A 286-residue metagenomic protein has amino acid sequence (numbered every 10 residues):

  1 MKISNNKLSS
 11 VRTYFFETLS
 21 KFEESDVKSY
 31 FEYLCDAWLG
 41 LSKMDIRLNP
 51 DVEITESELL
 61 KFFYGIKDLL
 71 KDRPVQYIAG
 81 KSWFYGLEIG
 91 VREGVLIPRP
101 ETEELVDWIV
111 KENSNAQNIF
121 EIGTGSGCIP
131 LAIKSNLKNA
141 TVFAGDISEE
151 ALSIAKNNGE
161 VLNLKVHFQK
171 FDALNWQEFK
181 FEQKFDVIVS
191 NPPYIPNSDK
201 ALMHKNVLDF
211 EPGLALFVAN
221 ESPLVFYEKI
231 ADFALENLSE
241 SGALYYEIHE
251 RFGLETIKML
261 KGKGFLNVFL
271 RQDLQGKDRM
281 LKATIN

Functional and structural regions predicted by a protein language model:
M1-E17, K21, S114-N115, Q177-Q183 (+2 more regions): Short, Lys/Arg-enriched, disordered terminal segments
K2-A79: N-terminal auxiliary segments of SAM/dcSAM-dependent transferases
N5, S9, T55-L59, L96-P100 (+2 more regions): Short, solvent-exposed loop/helix junctions and linker helices that flank or host conserved functional motifs
L41, N49, R73, A79 (+6 more regions): Residue-level signal for pocket-adjacent positions within structured domains
L48-P50, I54, L60-K138, V142-I154 (+1 more regions): SAM-dependent Rossmann-like transferase core, predominantly class I methyltransferases with a strong bias toward
A140-T141, G145-I285: S-adenosylmethionine
